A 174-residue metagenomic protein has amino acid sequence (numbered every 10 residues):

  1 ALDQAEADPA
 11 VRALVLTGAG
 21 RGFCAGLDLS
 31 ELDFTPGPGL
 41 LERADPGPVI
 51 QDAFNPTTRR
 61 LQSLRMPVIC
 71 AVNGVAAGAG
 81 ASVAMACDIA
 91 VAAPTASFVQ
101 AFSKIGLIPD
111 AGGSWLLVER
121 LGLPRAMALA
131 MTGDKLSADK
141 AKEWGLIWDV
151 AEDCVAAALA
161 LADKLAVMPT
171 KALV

Functional and structural regions predicted by a protein language model:
A1-R12: A short, well-ordered alpha-helical element
D3-Q4, V91-A96, W144-V174: C-terminal long alpha-helix characteristic of the crotonase
A10, G18-R59, A76: Glycine- (often His-adjacent) and acidic-residue-rich active-site loop that binds/positions the CoA thioester
A13, G22, I89, R125-A128 (+1 more regions): Residues at the N-termini of beta-strands
L16, D28, V83-A84, A141: Hydrophobic/aromatic residues within transmembrane alpha-helices of multi-pass small-molecule transporters
T57-S63, A71, A77-M131, W144 (+2 more regions): CoA-thioester-processing core
G133-K140: Acidic, divalent-metal-coordinating active-site segment for phosphoryl/phosphodiester hydrolysis, typified by short
